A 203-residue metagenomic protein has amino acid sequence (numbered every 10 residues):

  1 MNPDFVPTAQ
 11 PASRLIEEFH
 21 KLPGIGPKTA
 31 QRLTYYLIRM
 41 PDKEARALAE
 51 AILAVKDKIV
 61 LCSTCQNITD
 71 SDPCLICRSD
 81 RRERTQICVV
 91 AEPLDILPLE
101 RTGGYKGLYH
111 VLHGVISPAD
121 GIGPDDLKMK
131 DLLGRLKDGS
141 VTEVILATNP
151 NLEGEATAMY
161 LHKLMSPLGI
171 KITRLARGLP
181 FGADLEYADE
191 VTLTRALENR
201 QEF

Functional and structural regions predicted by a protein language model:
P3-A12, K21, T34-I87, E92-I96: Cys/His-rich Zn2+-binding cysteine-cluster or related metal-binding knuckle/ribbon modules and their
D4-P7, M40, E44, D120-P124 (+2 more regions): Catalytic cores of large soluble enzymes that bind and process phosphate-bearing ligands
S13-E17, Q31-Y35, R46, E50 (+6 more regions): Solvent-exposed alpha-helical segments within well-ordered globular domains of core cellular machineries
E18, L22, M40, V55-K58 (+10 more regions): Conserved, well-folded catalytic cores of nucleic-acid-processing and energy-transducing macromolecular machines
A30, S79-I145: Extended interfacial segments that mediate partner engagement and assembly in macromolecular machines
R32, K43, A47, D72 (+8 more regions): Residue-level signal for pocket-adjacent positions within structured domains
K106, L133-I145, P150-F203: Long C-terminal interaction/binding lobes of large macromolecular proteins
